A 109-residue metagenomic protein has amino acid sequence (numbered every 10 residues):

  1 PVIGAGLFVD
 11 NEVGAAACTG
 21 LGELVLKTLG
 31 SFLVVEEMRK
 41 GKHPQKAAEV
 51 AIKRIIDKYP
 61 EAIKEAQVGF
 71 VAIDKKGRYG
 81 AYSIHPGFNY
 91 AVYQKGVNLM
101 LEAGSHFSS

Functional and structural regions predicted by a protein language model:
P1-S109: N-terminal nucleophile
